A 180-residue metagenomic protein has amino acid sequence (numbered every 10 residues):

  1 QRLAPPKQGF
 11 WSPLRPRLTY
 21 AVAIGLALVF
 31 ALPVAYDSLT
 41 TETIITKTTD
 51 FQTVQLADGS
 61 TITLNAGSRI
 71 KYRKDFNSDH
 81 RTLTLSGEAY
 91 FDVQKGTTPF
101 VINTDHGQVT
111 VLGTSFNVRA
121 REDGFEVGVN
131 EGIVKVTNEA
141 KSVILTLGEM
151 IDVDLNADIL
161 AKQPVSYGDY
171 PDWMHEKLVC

Functional and structural regions predicted by a protein language model:
P5-C180: A residue-level detector for the "anchor" residue at the start of short, highly conserved motifs
